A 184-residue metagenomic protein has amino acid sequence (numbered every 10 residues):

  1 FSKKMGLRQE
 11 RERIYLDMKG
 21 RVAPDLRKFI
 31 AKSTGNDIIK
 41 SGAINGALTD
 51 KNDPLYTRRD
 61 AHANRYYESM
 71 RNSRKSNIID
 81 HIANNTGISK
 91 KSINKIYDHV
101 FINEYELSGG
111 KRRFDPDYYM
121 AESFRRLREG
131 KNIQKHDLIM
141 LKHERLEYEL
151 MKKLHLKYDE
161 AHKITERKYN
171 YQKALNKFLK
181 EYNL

Functional and structural regions predicted by a protein language model:
F1, L146, N170: Residue-level marker of positions within ordered structural domains that often coincide with functionally constrained
F1-G130, Q134, L138: Long, low-complexity, intrinsically disordered regions
K131-N132, R145, H155: Residue-level recognition of short, well-ordered coil/turn positions that link secondary-structure elements
K135, Y148, K152: Active-site-flanking segments in enzyme catalytic domains
L138, K153-L184: Post-HExxH zinc-binding segment in Zn-dependent metallohydrolases
M140-E147: Active-site recognition of the HExxH zinc-binding catalytic motif
